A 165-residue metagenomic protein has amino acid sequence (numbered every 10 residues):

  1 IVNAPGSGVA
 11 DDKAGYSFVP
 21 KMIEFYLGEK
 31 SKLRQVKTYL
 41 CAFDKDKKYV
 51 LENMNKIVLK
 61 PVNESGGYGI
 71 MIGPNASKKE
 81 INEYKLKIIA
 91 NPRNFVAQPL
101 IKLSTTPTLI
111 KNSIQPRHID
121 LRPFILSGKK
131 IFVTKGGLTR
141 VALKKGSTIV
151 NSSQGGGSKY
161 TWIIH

Functional and structural regions predicted by a protein language model:
I1-H165: Domain-scale recognition of functional cores that engage charged ligands
